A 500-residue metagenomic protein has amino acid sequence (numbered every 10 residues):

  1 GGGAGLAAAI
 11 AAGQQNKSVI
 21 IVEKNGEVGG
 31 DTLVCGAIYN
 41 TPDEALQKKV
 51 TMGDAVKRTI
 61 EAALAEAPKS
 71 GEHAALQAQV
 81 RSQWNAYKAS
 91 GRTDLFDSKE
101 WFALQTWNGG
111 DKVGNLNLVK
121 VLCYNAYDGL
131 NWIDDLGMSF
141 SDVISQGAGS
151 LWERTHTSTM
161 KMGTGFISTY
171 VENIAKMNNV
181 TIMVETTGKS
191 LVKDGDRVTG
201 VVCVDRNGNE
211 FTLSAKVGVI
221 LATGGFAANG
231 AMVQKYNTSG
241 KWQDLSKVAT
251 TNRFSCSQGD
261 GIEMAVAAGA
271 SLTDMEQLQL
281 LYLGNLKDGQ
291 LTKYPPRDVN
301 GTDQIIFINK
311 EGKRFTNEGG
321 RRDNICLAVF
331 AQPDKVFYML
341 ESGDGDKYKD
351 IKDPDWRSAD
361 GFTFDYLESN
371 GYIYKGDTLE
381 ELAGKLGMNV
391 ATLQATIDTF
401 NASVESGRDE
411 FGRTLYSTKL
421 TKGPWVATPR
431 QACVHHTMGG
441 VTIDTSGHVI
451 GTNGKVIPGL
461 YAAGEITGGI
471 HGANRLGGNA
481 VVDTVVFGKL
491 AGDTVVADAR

Functional and structural regions predicted by a protein language model:
G1-I21, G492, V496: N-terminal Rossmann-like FAD-binding beta1-loop-alpha1 element of flavoenzymes
G13-C35: Glycine-rich FAD pyrophosphate-binding loop
V34-K69, N85, A89, L393: N-terminal glycine-rich dinucleotide-binding loop that anchors FAD/FMN and/or NAD(P) in oxidoreductases
A62-G129, G137, K349-E405: N-terminal leader/propeptide and maturation segments of large enzyme subunits in energy/redox metabolism and hydrolases
E66-A75, I262-M264, A268-M388: An anion/pyrophosphate-binding glycine-rich loop and adjacent beta-alpha core in soluble alpha-beta enzymes
L95-F211, K216, N229-M232, N285-L286 (+2 more regions): Conserved redox-cofactor binding core of oxidoreductases
S190, T392-N474: A glycine-rich dinucleotide-binding beta-alpha-beta segment and adjacent secondary-structure elements that constitute
R206-E210, S214-K287, F487-L490: Glycine-rich loop(s) and the adjacent beta-strand/alpha-helix scaffold that form part
